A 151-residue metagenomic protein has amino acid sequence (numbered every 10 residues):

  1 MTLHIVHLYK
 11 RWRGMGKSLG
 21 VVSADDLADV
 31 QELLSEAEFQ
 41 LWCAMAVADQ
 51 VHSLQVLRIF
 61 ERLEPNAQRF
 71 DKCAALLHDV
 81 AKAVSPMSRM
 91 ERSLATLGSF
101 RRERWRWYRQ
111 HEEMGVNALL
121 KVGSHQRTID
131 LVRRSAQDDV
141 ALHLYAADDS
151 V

Functional and structural regions predicted by a protein language model:
M1-Q40: Non-catalytic interface/linker regions that flank or bridge core catalytic/transmembrane domains
Q31, F39-V151: Divalent metal-dependent catalytic cores for phosphoryl transfer on phosphate-bearing substrates
